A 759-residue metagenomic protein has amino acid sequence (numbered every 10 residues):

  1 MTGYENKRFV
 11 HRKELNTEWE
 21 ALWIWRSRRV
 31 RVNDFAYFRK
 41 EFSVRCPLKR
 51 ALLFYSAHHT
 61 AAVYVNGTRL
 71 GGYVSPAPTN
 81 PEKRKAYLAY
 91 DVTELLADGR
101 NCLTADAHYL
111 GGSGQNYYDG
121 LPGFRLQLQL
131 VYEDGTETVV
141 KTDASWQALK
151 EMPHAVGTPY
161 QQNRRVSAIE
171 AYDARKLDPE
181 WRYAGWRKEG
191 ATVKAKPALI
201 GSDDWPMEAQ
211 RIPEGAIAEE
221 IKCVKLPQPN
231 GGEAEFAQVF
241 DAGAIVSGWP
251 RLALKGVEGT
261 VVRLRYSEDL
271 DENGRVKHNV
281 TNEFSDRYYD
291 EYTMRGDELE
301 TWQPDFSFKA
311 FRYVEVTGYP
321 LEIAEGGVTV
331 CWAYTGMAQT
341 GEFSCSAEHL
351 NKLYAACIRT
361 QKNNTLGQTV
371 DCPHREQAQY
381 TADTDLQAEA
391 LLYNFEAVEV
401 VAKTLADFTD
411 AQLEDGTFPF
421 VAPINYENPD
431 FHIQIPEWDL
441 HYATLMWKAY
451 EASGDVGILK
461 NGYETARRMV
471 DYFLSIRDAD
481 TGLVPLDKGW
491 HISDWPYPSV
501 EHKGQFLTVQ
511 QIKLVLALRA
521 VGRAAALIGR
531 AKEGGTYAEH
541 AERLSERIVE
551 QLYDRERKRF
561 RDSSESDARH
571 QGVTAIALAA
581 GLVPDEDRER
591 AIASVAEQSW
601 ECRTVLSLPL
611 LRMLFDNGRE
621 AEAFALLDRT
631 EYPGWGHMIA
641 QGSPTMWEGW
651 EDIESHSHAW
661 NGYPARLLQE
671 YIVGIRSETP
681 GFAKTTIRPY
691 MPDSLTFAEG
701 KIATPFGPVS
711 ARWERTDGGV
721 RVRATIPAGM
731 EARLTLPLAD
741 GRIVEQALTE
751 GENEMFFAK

Functional and structural regions predicted by a protein language model:
M1-R375, D383, E399-A402, D415 (+5 more regions): Extracellular/oxidizing-compartment recognition motifs
V32-N33, A242, A378, P436-E437 (+3 more regions): Short helix-capping and inter-helix turn/linker motifs at the boundaries of alpha-helical repeat units
A51-L52, W249-E268, F306, T317 (+5 more regions): Alpha-helical support elements that line or immediately flank enzyme active sites and cofactor-binding pockets
T60, R125, D143-E151, I323-A356 (+7 more regions): Active-site acid/base region of carbohydrate-active enzymes
A61, L70-Y73, A77, F408 (+7 more regions): Active/binding-pocket-proximal capping segment
Q127, K141, Q147-R182, W186 (+5 more regions): Non-catalytic C-terminal accessory modules of carbohydrate-active enzymes
A155, N163-Y172, E376, N394 (+5 more regions): C-terminal capping/lid segments that line or modulate ligand- or cofactor-binding pockets
